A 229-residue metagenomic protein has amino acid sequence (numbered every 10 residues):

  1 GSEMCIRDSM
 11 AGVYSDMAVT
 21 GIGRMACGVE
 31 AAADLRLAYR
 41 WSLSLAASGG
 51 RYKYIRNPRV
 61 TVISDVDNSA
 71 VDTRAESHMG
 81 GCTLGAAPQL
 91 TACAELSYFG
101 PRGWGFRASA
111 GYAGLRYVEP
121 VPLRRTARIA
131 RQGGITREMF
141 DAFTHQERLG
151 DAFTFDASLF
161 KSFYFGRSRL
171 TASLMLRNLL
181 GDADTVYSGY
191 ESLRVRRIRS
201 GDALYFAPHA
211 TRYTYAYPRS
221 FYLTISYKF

Functional and structural regions predicted by a protein language model:
G1-I6: Short, small-residue-biased leader/transition segments that mark boundaries at the very start of proteins
R7-M17, N57-G80, P122-F143, G189-A210: Solvent-exposed loop segments that connect transmembrane elements
G12-R124, S226: Gram-negative outer-membrane beta-barrel transporters
T20-I22, G85, R148, T211-T214: Alpha-helix initiation/capping motif
G23-C27, A86-A92, D151-F155, S168 (+1 more regions): Residues that define the transmembrane beta-barrel architecture of outer-membrane proteins
A38-R40, G150, F165-R167: A cross-taxa feature marking solvent-exposed loop/turn segments within ectodomains of secreted and single-pass membrane
G85-Y164, S188-G189: C-terminal beta-barrel architecture of Gram-negative outer-membrane proteins
Y112-A130, K161-F229: C-terminal beta-signal and adjacent terminal beta-strands/loops of Gram-negative outer-membrane beta-barrel proteins
